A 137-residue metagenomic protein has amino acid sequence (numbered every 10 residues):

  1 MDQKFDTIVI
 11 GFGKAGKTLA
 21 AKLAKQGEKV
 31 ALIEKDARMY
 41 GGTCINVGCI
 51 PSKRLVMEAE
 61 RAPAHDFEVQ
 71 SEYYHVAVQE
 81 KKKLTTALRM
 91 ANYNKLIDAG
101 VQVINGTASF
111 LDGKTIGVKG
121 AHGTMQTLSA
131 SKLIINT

Functional and structural regions predicted by a protein language model:
M1-G13: Beta1/beta-strand and adjacent pyrophosphate-binding region of the FAD-binding site in flavoprotein oxidoreductases
D2-F5, K22-E28, E34-T137: Glycine-rich flavin
I10, I33-E34: The conserved SAM/SAH-binding core of class I Rossmann-like methyltransferase domains, concentrating on the hydrophobic
G16-K17: N-terminal Rossmann-fold NAD(P) dinucleotide-binding loop
